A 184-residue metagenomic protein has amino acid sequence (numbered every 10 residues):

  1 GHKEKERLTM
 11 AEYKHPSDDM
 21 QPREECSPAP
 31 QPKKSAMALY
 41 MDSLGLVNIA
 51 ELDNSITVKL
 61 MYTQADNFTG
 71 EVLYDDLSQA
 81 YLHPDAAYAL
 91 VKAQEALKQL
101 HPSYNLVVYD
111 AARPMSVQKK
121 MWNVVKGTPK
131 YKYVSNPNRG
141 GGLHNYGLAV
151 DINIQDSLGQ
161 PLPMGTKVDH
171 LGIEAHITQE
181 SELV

Functional and structural regions predicted by a protein language model:
K3-A111, M121-V124, T128-V184: Extracytoplasmic cell-surface/polysaccharide-interacting catalytic and binding patches
P114: Segments that shape or occlude catalytic/ligand-binding pockets
